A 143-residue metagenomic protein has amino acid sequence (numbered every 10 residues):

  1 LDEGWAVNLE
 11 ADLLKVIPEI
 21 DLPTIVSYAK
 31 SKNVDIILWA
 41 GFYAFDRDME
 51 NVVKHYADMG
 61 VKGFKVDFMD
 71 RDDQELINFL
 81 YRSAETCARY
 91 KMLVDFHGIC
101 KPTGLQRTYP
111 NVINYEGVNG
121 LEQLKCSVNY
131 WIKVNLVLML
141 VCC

Functional and structural regions predicted by a protein language model:
D2-C143: Aromatic- and carboxylate-enriched substrate-binding clefts and catalytic-loop regions of carbohydrate-active enzymes
